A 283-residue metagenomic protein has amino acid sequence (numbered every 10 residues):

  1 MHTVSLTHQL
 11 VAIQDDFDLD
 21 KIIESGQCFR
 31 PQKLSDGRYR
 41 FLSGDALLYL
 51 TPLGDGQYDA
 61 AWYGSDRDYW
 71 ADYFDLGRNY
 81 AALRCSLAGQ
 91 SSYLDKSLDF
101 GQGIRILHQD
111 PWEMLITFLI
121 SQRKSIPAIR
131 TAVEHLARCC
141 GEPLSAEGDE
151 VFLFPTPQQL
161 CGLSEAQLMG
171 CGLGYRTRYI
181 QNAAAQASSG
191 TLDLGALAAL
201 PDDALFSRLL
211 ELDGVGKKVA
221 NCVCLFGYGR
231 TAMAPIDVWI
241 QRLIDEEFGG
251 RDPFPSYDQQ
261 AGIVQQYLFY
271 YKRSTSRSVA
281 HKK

Functional and structural regions predicted by a protein language model:
M1-K283: HhH-family (HhH-GPD) DNA N-glycosylase catalytic core used in base-excision repair
